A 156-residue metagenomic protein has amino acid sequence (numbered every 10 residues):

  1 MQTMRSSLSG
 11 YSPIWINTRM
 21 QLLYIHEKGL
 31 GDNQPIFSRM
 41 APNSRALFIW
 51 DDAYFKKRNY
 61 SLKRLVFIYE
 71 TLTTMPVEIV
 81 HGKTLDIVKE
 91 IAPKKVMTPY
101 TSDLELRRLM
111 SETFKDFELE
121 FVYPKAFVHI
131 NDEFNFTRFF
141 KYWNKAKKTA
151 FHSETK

Functional and structural regions predicted by a protein language model:
R5-K156: Trp/Phe/Arg-rich N-terminal binding region typifying the photolyase-homology
